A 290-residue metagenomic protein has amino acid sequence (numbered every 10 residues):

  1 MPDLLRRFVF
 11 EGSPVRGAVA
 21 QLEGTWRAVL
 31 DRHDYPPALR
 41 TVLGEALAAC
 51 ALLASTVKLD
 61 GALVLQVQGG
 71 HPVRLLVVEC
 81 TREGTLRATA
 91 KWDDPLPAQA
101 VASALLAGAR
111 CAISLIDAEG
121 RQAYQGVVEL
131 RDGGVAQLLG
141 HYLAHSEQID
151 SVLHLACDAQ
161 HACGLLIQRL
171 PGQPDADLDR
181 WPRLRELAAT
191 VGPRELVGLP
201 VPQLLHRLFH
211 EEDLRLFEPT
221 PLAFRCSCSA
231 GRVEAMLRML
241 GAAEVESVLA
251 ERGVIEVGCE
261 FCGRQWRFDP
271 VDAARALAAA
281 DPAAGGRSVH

Functional and structural regions predicted by a protein language model:
M1-E218, G286-R287: Interaction interfaces in information-processing and related assembly proteins
E186-H290: Cys/His-clustered metal-coordination modules, chiefly Zn-binding fingers
